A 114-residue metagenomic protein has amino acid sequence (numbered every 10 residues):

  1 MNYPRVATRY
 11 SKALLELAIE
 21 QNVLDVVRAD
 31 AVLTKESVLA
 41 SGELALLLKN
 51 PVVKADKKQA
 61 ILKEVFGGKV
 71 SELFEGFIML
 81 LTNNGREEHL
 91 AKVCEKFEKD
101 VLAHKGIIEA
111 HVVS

Functional and structural regions predicted by a protein language model:
M1-S114: Elongated, mostly alpha-helical coiled-coil "stalk/stator" tethers of large membrane protein machines
